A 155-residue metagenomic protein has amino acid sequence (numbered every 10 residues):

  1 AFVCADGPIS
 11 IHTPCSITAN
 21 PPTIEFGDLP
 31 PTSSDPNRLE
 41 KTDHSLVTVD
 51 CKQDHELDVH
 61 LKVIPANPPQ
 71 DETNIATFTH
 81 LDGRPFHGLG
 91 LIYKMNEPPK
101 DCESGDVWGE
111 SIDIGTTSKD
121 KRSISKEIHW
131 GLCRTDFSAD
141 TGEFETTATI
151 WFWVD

Functional and structural regions predicted by a protein language model:
A1-D155: Mature extracellular/passenger domains of Gram-negative fimbrial/pilin and adhesin proteins
